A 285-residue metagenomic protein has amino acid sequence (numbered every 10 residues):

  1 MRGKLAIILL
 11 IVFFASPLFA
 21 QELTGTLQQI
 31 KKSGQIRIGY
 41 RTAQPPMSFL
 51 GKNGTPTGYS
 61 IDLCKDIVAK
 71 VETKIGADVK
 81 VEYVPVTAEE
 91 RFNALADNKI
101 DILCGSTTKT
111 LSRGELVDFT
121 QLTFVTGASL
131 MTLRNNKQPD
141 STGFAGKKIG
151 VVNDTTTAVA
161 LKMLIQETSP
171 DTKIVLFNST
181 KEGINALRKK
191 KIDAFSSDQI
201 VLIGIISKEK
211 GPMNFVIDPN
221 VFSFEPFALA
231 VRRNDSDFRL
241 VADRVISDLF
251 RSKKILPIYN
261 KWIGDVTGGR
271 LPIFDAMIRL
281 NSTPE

Functional and structural regions predicted by a protein language model:
A20-T24, T157-V175, M213-F215, I246-E285: Ligand-binding clefts/hinges and TM-proximal coupling segments of bilobed small-molecule sensing domains
Q21, D62-K70, N135-Q138, T142-T156 (+2 more regions): Extended ligand-binding regions for polar small-molecule ligands
Q21-L103: Extracytoplasmic small-molecule ligand-binding "clamshell" domains of the periplasmic binding protein/Venus flytrap
R37-P46, P56-T73, T108, T126-N178 (+1 more regions): Bilobed "Venus flytrap"/periplasmic-binding protein-like clamshell domains and structurally analogous long
Y40-Q44, V84-E89, N98-T110, R134 (+5 more regions): Beta->alpha turn/N-cap motifs
T42, F124-R134, Q199, I206-S247 (+1 more regions): Periplasmic-binding protein-like
K65, A69, G76-G143, N214 (+2 more regions): Acidic, polar ligand-binding/catalytic clefts
E90, C104-L116, V159-E167, A186-S223: A ligand-binding cleft/hinge motif common to bilobed small-molecule-binding domains
